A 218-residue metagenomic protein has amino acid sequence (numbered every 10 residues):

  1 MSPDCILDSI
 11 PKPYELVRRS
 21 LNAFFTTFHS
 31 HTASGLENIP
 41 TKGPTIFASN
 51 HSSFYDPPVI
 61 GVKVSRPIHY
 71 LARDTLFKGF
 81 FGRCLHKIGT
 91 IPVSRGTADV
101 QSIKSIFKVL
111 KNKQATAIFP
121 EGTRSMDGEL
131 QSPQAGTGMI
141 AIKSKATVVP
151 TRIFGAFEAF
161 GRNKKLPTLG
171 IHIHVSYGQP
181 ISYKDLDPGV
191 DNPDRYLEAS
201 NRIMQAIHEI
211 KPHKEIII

Functional and structural regions predicted by a protein language model:
M1-S30: N-terminal membrane-anchoring alpha-helices
S2-P13, Q101-I218: Non-catalytic C-terminal accessory region of glycerolipid acyltransferases and related lyso-lipid remodeling enzymes
P13-V17, T26-T27, I39-T97: Catalytic core of membrane glycerolipid acyltransferases/transacylases, capturing the structured, soluble-facing
F24-T26, L85, V109, I140-A141: A generic structural signal for well-ordered alpha-helical segments
T26-S34, T97, F157-F160: Short gly/ser/thr-rich secondary-structure transition/capping motifs
A33, K78, V100-I103: Structural motif corresponding to alpha-helix initiation and N-cap regions
A33, L71, I91-V93, T151 (+1 more regions): Hydrophobic residues at beta-strand termini and immediately following loops that shape nucleotide-binding pockets
E37-I39, F107-K108: Short amphipathic alpha-helix with an adjacent loop that forms part of the alpha/beta core around
